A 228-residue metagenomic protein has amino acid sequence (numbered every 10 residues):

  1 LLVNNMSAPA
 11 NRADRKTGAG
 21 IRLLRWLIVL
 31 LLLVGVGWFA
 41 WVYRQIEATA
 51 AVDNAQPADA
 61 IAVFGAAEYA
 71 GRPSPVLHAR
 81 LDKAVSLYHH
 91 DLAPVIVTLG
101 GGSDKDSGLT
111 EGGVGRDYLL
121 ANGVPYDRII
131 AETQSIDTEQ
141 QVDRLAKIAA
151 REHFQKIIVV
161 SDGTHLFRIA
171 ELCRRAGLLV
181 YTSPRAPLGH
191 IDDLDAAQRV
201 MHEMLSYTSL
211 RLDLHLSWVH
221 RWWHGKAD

Functional and structural regions predicted by a protein language model:
L1-N5: N-terminal amphipathic/basic-hydrophobic helices that include classical n-h-c signal peptides and signal-anchor
M6, L27-I28, T208: Generic structural hydrophobic/aromatic packing signal, biased to beta-strands
A8, W41-M201: A structural signal for short, hydrophobic/glycine-enriched beta-strand patches
N11-D53: N-terminal type II signal-anchor transmembrane helix that functions as the membrane-insertion/stop-transfer segment
L32-L33, L87, I148, W218: Enrichment for repetitive, rod-forming helical segments
G37-E47, V85, T208-H215, V219: Structural signature of transmembrane alpha-helix termini at the membrane-water interface
D193-W223: A transmembrane-helix-recognition feature enriched in membrane-embedded lipid enzymes and envelope glyco-/phospholipid
